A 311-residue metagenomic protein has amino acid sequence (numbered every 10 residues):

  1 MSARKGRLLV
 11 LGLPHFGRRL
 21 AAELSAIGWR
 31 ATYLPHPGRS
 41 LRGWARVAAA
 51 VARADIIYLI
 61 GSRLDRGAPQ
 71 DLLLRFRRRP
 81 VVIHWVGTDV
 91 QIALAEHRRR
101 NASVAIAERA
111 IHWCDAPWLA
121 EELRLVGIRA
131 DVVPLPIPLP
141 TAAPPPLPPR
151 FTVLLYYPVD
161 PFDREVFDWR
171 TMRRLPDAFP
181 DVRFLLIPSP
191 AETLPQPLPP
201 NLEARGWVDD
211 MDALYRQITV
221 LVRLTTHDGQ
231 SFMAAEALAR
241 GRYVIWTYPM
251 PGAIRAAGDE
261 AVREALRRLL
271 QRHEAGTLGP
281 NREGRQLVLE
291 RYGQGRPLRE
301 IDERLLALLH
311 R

Functional and structural regions predicted by a protein language model:
A48-A49, T88, L94-H112: Membrane-proximal helix-turn-helix segments that form the acceptor-binding/catalytic region of lipid-linked
I56, L74-Q91, W113: Active-site proximal beta-strand in glycosyltransferases
E108-A130, P190-T193: A short, active-site helix/loop in glycosyltransferases that binds the activated sugar's phosphate group
L139, P148-Q196, A204: Conserved catalytic-core segment of nucleotide-activated headgroup transferases in glycan assembly
S189-L194, P200-Y215, G229-Q230: Conserved active-site histidine-acidic residue motif and adjacent donor-binding/catalytic loop of glycosyltransferases
G206, R223-H227, T247-P249: Short Ser/Thr-rich beta->loop micro-motif in glycosyltransferases that lines and helps position the nucleotide-sugar
R216-G229, R242: Acidic donor-binding loop of glycosyltransferase active sites
E260, Q271-R311: A charged, aromatic-enriched C-terminal amphipathic alpha-helix characteristic of glycosyltransferases across folds
